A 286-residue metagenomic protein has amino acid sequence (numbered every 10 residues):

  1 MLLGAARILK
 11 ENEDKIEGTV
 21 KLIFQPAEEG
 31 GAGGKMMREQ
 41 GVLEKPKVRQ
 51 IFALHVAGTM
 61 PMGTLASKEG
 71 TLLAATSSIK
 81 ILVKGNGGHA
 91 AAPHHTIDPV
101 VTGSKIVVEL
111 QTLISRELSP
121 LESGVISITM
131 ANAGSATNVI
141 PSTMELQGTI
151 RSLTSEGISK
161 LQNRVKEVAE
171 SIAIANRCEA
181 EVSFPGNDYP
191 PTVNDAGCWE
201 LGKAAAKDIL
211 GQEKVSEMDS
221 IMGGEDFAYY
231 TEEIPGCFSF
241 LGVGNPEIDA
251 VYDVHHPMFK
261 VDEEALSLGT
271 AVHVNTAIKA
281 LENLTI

Functional and structural regions predicted by a protein language model:
M1-L3, L9-P141, G224-E225: Histidine/acidic-residue-rich, glycine-tolerant segments that coordinate divalent metal ions
V101-I286: Metal-dependent amide/peptide-bond hydrolase catalytic core, centered on the "pita-bread" metallohydrolase fold
